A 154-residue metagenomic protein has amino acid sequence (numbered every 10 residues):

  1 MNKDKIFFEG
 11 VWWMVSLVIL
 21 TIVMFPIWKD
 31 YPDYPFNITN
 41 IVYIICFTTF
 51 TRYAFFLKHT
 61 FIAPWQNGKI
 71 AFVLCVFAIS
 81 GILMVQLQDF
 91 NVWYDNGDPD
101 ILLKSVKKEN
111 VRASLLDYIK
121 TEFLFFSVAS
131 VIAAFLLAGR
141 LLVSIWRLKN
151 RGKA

Functional and structural regions predicted by a protein language model:
M1-F50: Transmembrane alpha-helical insertion/packing segments
I22-D33, A54-H59, V85-D89: Juxtamembrane "helix-exit" motif on the non-cytosolic side of transmembrane helices
V42-G68: Canonical alpha-helical transmembrane segments
I44-A54, A129-R140: Hydrophobic cores of alpha-helical transmembrane segments in multi-pass inner/ER membrane proteins, independent
K69-G97: Hydrophobic alpha-helical membrane-insertion segments
W93-L115: Membrane-interfacial helical/loop segments at transmembrane boundaries in membrane proteins
V111-L136: Hydrophobic alpha-helical transmembrane segments
I132-A154: Cytosolic juxtamembrane helix at the C-terminal end of the final transmembrane segment
